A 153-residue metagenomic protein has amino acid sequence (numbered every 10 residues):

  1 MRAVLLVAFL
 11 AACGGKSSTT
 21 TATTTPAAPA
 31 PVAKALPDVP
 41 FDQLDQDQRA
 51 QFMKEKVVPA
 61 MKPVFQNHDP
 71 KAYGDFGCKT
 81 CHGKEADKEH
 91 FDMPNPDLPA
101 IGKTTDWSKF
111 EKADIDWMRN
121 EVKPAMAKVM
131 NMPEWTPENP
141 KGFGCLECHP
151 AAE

Functional and structural regions predicted by a protein language model:
M1-V7: Sec-dependent signal peptide recognition, specifically the positively charged N-region followed immediately by
F9-A12: C-terminal motif of bacterial Sec signal peptides marking the signal peptidase cleavage site
G14-S17: Bacterial signal peptide processing site
T21-A30: Low-complexity, Pro/Ser/Thr
A33-Y73, F91-E138: Sequence context of c-type cytochrome heme-c attachment sites
D75-E85, K141-A152: The canonical Cys-X-X-Cys-His
A86-H90: Short, solvent-exposed beta-strand-terminating loops
